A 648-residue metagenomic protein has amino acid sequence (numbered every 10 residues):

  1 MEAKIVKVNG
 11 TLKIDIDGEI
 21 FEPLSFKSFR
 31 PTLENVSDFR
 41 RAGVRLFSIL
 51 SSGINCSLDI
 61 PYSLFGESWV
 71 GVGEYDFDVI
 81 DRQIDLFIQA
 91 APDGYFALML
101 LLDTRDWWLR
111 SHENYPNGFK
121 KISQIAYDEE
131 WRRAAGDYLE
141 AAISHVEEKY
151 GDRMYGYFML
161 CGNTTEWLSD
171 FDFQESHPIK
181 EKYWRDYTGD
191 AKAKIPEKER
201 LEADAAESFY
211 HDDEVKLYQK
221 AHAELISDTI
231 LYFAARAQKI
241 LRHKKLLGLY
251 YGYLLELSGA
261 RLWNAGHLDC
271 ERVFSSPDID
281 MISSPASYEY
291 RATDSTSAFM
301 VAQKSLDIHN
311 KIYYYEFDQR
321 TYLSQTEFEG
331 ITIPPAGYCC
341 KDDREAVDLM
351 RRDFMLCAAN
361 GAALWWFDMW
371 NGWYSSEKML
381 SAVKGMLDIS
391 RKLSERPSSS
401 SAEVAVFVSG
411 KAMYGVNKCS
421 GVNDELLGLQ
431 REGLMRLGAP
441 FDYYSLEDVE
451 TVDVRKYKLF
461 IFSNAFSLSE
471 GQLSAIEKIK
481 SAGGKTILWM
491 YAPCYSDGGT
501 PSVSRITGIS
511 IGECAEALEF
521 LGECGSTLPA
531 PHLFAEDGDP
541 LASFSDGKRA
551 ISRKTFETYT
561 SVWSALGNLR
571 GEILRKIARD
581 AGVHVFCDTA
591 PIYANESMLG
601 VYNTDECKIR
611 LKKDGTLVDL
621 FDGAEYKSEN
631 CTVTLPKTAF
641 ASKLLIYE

Functional and structural regions predicted by a protein language model:
M1-R41, E395: N-terminal carbohydrate-binding accessory modules
E22-F29, N55-D78, G118-D137, H211-D228 (+6 more regions): The substrate-binding groove and active-site-proximal loops of carbohydrate-active enzymes, especially glycoside
L24-F26, F47-I49, F96-L100, Y155-M159 (+4 more regions): Hydrophobic faces of well-ordered beta-strands that scaffold small-molecule active sites in alpha/beta enzyme cores
S28-P31, C270-V273, G433-D453: A short, well-structured beta->alpha microelement
L33-F119, A134, I143, Y232-L241 (+1 more regions): Aromatic-lined substrate-binding rim segments of carbohydrate-active enzymes
M99-L101, L109-Y288, S295-S297, A302: Polysaccharide-binding and catalytic clefts of secreted carbohydrate-active enzymes
H243, G248-L429, G512-A530, L541-S545 (+2 more regions): Hydrophobic targeting/anchoring helices
A346, S463-E648: A conserved amphipathic helix/loop scaffold that creates a polar/acidic microenvironment used either to coordinate
